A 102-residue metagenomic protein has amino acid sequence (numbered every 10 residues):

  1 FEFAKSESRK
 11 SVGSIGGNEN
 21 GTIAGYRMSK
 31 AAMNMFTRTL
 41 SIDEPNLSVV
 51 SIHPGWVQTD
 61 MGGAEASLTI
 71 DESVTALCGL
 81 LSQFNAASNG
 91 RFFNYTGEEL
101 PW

Functional and structural regions predicted by a protein language model:
F1-I42: Catalytic loop of short-chain dehydrogenase/reductase
A24-R27, G62-A66: Short, glycine/charged-rich beta-strand-loop motifs at protein surfaces that mediate ligand recognition and catalysis
L47, S51-V57, G63-W102: C-terminal helical subdomain
